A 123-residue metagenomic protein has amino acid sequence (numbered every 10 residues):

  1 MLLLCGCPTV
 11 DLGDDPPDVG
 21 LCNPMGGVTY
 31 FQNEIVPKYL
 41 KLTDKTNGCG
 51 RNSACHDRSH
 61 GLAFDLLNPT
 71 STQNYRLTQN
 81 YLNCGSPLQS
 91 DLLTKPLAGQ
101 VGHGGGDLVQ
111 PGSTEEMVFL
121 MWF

Functional and structural regions predicted by a protein language model:
M1-C7: Sec-dependent bacterial lipoprotein signal peptides
C7-F123: Aromatic- and Gly/Pro-enriched helix-to-coil junctions and flexible linker segments
